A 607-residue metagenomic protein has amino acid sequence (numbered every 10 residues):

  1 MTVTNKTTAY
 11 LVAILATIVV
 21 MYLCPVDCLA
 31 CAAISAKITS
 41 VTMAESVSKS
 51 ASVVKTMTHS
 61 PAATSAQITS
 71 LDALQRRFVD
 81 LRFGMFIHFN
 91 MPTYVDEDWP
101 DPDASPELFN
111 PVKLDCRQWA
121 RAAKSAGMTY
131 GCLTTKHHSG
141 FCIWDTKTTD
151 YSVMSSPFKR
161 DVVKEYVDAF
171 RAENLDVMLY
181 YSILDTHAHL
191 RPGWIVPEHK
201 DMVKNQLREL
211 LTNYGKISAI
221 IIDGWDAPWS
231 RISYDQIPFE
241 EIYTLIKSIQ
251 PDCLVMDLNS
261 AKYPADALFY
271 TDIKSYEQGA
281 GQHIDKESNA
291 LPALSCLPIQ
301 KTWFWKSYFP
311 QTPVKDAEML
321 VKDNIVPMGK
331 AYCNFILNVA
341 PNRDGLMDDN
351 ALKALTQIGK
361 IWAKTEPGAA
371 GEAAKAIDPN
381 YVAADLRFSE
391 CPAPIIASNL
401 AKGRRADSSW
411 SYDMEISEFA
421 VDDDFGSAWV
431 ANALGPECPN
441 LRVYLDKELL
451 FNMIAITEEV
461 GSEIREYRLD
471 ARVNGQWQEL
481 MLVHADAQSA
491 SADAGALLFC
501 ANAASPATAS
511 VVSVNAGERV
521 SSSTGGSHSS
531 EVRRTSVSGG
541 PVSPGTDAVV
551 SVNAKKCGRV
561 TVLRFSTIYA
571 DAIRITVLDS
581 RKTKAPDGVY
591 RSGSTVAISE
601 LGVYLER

Functional and structural regions predicted by a protein language model:
T2-V12: Bacterial N-terminal signal peptides that target proteins for export
V12-Y22: Bacterial N-terminal signal peptides
L23-L29: Membrane-interface motif at the C-terminal end of an N-terminal transmembrane signal
C31, I38-V41, K55-R404, A455 (+4 more regions): Mature catalytic domains of secreted/periplasmic carbohydrate-active enzymes
S35, S40, S46, S50-T58 (+10 more regions): Ser/Thr/Pro-rich low-complexity tandem-repeat tracts
E372-A376, D424-A485, K556-R607: Aromatic, loop-rich ligand-recognition surfaces of beta-strand-rich domains
L400, E479-V483, L498, D547-S551 (+1 more regions): Local beta-strand/beta-hairpin segments that build beta-sheet-rich folds
M414, F419-F425: Acidic, glycine-anchored loop motifs typical of Ca2+
